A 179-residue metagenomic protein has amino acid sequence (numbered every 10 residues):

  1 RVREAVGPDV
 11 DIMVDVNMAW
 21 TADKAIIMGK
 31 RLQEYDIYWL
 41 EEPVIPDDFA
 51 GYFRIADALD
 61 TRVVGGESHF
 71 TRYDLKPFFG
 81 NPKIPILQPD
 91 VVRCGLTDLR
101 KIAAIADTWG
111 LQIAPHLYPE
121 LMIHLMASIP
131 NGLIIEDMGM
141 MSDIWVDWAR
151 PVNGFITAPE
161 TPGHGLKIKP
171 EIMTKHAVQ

Functional and structural regions predicted by a protein language model:
R1-A5: Aromatic-enriched
V10: Glycine-centered, small-residue-biased loops immediately flanking beta-strands in adenine/cofactor-binding cores
M18: Ligand/substrate-recognition segments at binding pockets and active sites
T21-A22, I37: Conserved N-terminal glycine/acidic-rich loop preference
K30, Y35-W39, I45-F155, P159: Shared catalytic-loop signature of beta/alpha-barrel
W145-Q179: C-terminal extensions of enzymes
